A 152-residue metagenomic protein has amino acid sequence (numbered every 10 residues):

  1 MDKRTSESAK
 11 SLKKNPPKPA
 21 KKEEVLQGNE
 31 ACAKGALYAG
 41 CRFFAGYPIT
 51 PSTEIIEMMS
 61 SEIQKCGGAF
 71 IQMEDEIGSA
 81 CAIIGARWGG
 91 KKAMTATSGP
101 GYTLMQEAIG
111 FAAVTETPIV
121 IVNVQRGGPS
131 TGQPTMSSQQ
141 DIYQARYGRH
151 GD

Functional and structural regions predicted by a protein language model:
M1-G148: Thiamine diphosphate
G151-D152: Flexible glycine/proline-enriched surface loops and loop-helix/loop-strand junctions
